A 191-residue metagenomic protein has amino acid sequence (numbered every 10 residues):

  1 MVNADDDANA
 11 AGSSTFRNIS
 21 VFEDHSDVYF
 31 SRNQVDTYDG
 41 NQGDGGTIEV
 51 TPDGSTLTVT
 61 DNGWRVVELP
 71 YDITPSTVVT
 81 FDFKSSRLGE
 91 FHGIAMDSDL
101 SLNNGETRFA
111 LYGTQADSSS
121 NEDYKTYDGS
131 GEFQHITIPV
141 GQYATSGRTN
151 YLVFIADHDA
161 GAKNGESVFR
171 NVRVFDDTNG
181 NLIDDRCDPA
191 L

Functional and structural regions predicted by a protein language model:
M1-S13, I19, F81, H92-M96 (+1 more regions): Extracellular beta-strand ligand-recognition surfaces/modules
N3, L57-V78, L88-I94, D99-Y124: Secreted extracellular polysaccharide-interacting domains
H25, S98-L102, H158-A160, T178: Solvent-exposed strand-loop boundary residues in beta-sheet-rich modules
S26-G43: Short, tryptophan-glycine- and acidic/Ser/Thr-enriched carbohydrate-recognition patches
Q42-W64: Short carbohydrate-recognition loop motifs
D72-P75, S86-L88, S130-E132, S146: Solvent-exposed loop and beta-edge segments used for protein-protein assembly and interaction
D177-L191: Extracellular calcium-associated, cysteine-rich motifs in secreted modular proteins
